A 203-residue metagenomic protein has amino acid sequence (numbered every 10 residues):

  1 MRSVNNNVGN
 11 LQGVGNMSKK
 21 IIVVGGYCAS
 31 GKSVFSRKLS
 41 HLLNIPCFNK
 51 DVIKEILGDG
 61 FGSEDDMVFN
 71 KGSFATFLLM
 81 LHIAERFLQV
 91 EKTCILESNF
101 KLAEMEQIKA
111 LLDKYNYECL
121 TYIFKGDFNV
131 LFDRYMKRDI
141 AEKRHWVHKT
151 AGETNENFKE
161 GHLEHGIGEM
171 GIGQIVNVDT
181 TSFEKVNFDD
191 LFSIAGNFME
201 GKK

Functional and structural regions predicted by a protein language model:
S18-I21, E91-K92: Pre-Walker A (Motif I) flank of P-loop NTPase domains
V24: Hydrophobic anchor at the beta1->P-loop junction of P-loop NTPases
C28: The conserved Walker
G31: Conserved glycine(s) of the Walker
V34-E85: Conserved substrate/cofactor phosphate-moiety recognition/catalytic segment in nucleotide-dependent phosphotransferases
F74-C119: Glycine-rich phosphate-binding loop used to anchor ATP phosphates in small-molecule kinases, encompassing both
Y115-Y135: Conserved phosphate-donor/acceptor-positioning beta-strand/loop module used by diverse small-molecule
I140-D189: Small-molecule kinase domains that catalyze NTP-dependent phosphoryl transfer to phosphate-bearing small molecules
